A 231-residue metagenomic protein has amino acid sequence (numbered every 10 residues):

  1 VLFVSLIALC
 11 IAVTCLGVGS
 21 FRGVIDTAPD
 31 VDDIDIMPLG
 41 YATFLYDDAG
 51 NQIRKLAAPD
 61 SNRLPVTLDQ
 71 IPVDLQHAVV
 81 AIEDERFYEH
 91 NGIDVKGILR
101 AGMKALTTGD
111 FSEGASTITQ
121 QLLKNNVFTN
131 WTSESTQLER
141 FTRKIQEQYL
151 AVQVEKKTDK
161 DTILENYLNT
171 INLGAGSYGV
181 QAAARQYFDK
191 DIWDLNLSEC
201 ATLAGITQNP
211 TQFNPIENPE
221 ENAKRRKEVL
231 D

Functional and structural regions predicted by a protein language model:
V1-Y46, R86: N-terminal type II signal-anchor transmembrane helix that functions as the membrane-insertion/stop-transfer segment
G40, Y46-D231: Peptidoglycan glycan-strand catalytic modules in the bacterial/periplasmic cell-wall system
